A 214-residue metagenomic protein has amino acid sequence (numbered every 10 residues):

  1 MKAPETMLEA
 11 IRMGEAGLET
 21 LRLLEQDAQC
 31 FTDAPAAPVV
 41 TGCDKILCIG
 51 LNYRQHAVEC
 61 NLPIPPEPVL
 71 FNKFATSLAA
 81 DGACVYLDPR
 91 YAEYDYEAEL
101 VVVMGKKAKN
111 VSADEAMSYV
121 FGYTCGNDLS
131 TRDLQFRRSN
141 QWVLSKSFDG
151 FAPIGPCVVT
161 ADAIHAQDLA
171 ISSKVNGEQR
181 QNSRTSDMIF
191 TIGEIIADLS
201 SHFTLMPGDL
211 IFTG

Functional and structural regions predicted by a protein language model:
M1-P68: N-terminal non-catalytic cap/leader segment that marks the start of a structured domain
C43-I196, H202: Glycine-enriched loop-and-adjacent helix/strand subsegments that border the catalytic/binding cleft of enzyme cores
